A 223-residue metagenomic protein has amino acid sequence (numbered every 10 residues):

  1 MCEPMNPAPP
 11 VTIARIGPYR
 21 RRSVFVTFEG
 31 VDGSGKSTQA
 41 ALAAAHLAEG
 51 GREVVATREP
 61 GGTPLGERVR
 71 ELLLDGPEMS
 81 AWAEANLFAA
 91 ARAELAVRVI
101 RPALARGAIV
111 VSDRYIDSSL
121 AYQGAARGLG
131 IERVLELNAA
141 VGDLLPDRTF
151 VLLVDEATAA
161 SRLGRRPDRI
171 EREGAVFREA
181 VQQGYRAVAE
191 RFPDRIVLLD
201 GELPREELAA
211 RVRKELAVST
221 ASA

Functional and structural regions predicted by a protein language model:
E3-P4, A8-I16: Short amphipathic, helix-prone segments within low-complexity/disordered or flexible regions
Y19, A44, A157-A223: NTP-dependent small-molecule kinase module
F28: Hydrophobic anchor at the beta1->P-loop junction of P-loop NTPases
S34: ATP-binding Walker
S37: Walker A/P-loop
R52-G142, R211: ATP-dependent small-molecule kinase phosphotransfer cores that center on conserved nucleotide phosphate-binding segments
S118-Q183: A glycine- and Lys/Arg-enriched "phosphate-lid" helix/loop adjacent to the NTP-binding pocket of small-molecule kinases
